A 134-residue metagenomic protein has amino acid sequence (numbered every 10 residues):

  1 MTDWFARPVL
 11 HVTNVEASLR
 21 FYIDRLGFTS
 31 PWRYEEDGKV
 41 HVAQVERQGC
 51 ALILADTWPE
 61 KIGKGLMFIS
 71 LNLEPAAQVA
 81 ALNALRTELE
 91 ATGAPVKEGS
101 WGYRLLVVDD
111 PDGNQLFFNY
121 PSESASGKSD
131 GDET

Functional and structural regions predicted by a protein language model:
M1-L19, M67-L71, N119-T134: N-terminal beta-strand motif that seeds the catalytic metal site of vicinal oxygen chelate
W4, H41, Q48-C50, G63-M67: Residues that flank catalytic or metal-binding motifs in active/ligand-binding sites
V9-A51: Core segments of cupin and vicinal oxygen chelate
T13-E16, M67-Q115, Y120: Vicinal oxygen chelate
D37-H41, I62-G63, S100-R104: Short acidic/glycine-enriched loop/turn segments that link adjacent beta-strands
Q48-L52, P59-K61, E74-Q78: Short, charged/polar surface micro-motifs in flexible loops or helix N-caps
